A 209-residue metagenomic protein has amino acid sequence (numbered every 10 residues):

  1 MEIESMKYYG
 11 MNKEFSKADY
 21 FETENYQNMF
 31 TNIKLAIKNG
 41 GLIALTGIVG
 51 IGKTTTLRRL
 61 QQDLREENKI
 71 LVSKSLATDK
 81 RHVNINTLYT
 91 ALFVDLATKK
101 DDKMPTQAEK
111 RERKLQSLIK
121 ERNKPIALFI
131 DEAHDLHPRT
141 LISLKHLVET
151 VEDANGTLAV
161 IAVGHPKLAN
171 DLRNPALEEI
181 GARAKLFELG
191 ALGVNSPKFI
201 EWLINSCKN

Functional and structural regions predicted by a protein language model:
M1-G40: A short, basic N-terminal segment
M6-K13, V83-D102, S206: Conserved NTP-binding/hydrolysis module of P-loop NTPases
N39-R59: Walker A/P-loop nucleotide-binding motif
L42, Q116, K120-A162, K167-N170 (+1 more regions): Conserved Walker B catalytic segment
Q61, L168-R183: Short regulatory helix/loop adjacent to the ATP-binding pocket of P-loop NTPases
E66-A91: AAA+/P-loop NTPase substrate/partner-engagement loops
A91-L96, P166, P175, K198-N209: Conserved AAA+ ATPase "sensor/coupling" helix adjacent to the nucleotide-binding pocket
K185-P197: Conserved AAA+ ATPase "SRH/arginine-finger" region at the nucleotide-binding site
